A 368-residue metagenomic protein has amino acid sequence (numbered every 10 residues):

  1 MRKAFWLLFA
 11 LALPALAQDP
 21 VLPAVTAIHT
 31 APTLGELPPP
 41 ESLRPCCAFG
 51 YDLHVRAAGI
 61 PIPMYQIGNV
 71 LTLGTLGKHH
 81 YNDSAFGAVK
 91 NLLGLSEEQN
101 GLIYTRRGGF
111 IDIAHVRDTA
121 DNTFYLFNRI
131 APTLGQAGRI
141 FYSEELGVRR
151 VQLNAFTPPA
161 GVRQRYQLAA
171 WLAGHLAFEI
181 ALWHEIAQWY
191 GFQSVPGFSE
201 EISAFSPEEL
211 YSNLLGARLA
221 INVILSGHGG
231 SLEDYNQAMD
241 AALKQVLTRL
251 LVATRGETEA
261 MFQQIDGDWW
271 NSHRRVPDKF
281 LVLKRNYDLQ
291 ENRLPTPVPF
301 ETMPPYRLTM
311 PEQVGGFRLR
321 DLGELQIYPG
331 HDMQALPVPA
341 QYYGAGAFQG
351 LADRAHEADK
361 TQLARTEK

Functional and structural regions predicted by a protein language model:
A4-L13: Sec-dependent N-terminal signal peptides
Q18-I202, I221-K368: Bulky hydrophobic segments
E185, E209, L215: Divalent metal-coordination and catalytic microenvironments
S212, G216, A220-N222: Alpha-helical segment that forms one wall of the substrate-binding/catalytic cleft in peptidoglycan-active domains
